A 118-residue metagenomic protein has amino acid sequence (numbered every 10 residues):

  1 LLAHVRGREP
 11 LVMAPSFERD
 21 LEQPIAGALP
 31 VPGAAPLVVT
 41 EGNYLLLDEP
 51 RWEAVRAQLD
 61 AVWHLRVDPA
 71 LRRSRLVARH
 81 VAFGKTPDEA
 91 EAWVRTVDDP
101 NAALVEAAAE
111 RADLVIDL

Functional and structural regions predicted by a protein language model:
L1-L37, D88, A92-T96, N101-L104: ATP-dependent small-molecule kinase phosphotransfer cores that center on conserved nucleotide phosphate-binding segments
G7, L11-M13, Y44-L45, W52 (+4 more regions): Aromatic-residue detector
L11, P36, L59, R111-D113: A generic structural signal for alpha->beta connector loops
F17, L65, I116: Hydrophobic residues at beta-strand termini and immediately following loops that shape nucleotide-binding pockets
L21-R79: ATP-dependent NMP and nucleoside kinases share a basic, alpha-helical "lid"
I25-G27, P50-E53, A78-L118: Small-molecule kinase domains that catalyze NTP-dependent phosphoryl transfer to phosphate-bearing small molecules
